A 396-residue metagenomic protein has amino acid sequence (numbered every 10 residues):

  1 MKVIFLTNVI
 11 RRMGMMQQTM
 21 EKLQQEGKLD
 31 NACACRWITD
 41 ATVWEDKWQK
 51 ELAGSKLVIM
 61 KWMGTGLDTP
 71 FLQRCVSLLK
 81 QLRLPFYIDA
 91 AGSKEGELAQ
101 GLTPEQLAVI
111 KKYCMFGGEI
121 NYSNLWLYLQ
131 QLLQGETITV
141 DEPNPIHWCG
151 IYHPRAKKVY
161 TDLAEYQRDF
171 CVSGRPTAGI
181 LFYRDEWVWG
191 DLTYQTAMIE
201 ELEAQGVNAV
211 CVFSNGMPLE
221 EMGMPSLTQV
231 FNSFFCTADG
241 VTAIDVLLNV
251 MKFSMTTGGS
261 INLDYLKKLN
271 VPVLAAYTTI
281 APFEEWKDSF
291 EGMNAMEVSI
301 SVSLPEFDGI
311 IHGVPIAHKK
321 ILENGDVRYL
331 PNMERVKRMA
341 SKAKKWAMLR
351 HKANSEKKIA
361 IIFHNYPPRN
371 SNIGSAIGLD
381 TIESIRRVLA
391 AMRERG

Functional and structural regions predicted by a protein language model:
M1-G396: An N-terminal assembly and electron-transfer interface module characteristic of large anaerobic redox and radical
